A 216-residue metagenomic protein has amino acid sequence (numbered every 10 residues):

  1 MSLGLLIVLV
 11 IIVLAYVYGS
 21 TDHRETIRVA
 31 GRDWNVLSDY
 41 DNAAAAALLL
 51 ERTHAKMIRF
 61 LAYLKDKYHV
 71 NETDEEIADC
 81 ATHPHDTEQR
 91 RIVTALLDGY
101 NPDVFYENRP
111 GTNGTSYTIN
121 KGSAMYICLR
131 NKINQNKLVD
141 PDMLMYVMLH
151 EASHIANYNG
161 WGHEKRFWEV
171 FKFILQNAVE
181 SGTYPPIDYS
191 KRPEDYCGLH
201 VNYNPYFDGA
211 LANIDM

Functional and structural regions predicted by a protein language model:
M1-I7: Feature marks short, highly hydrophobic, charge-poor N-terminal signal-anchor/signal peptide-like helices that anchor
V8-V29, S38-V139, N159-M216: Metalloprotease/metallohydrolase-associated module, dominated by Zn2+-dependent proteases
D140-M145: Helix-boundary capping/turn motifs
Y146-Y158: Active-site recognition of the HExxH zinc-binding catalytic motif
